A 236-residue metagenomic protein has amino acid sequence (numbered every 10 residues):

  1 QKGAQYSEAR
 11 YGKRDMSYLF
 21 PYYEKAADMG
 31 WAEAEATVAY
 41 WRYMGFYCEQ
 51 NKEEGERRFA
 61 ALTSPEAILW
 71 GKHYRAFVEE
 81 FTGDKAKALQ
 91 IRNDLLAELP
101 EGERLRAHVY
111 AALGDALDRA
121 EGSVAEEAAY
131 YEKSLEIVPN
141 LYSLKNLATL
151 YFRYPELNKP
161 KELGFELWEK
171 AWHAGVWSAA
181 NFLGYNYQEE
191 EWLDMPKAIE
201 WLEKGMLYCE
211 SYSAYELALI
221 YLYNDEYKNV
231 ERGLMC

Functional and structural regions predicted by a protein language model:
Q1-E8, T37-M44, K72-E79, L113-R119 (+3 more regions): Hydrophobic face of amphipathic alpha-helices that form TPR/SEL1-like repeat modules and related alpha-solenoid
E8-R10, D28-A32, M44-F46, T63-I68 (+8 more regions): Short helix-capping/linker turns of helical repeat alpha-solenoids
R14, Q50, G83, E121-G122 (+4 more regions): Residue-level detector of the short coil/turn that links helix A to helix B within each tetratricopeptide repeat
A60-S64, E231-C236: TPR/TPR-like (Sel1-like) alpha-helical repeat modules
E166-E169, H173-E191, M195-P196, E200-L202 (+1 more regions): Eukaryotic tandem repeat interaction scaffolds
